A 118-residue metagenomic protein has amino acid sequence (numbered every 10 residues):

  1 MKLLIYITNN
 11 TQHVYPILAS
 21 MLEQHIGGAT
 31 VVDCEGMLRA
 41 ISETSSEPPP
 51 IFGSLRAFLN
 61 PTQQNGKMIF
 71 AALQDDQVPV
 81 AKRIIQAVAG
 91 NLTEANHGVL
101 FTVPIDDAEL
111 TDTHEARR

Functional and structural regions predicted by a protein language model:
M1-R118: Positively charged, small/polar-rich N-terminal and surface patches that mediate targeting and assembly and bind
